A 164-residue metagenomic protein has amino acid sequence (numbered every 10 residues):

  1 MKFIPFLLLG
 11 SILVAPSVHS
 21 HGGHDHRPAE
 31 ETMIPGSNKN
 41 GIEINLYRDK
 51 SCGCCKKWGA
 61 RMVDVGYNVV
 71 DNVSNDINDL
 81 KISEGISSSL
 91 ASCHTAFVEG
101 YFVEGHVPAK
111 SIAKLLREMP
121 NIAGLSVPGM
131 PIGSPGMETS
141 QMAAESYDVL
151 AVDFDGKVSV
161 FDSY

Functional and structural regions predicted by a protein language model:
K2-L9: Sec-dependent signal peptide recognition, specifically the positively charged N-region followed immediately by
A15-S17: N-terminal signal peptide c-region/cleavage motif recognized by signal peptidases
D25-G41: A short beta-strand-turn-helix
S37-G59: Local sequence-structure signature of Cys/Sec-based thiol-disulfide redox active-site neighborhoods
S51, W58, V73-D76, P108-I112: Stable alpha-helical elements in mature extracytoplasmic
G59-D79: Conserved helix-turn-beta segment immediately C-terminal to the redox Cys motif in thioredoxin-like folds
S83, S89-Y164: Thiol/selenol-based redox catalytic cores and closely related redox-interacting motifs
